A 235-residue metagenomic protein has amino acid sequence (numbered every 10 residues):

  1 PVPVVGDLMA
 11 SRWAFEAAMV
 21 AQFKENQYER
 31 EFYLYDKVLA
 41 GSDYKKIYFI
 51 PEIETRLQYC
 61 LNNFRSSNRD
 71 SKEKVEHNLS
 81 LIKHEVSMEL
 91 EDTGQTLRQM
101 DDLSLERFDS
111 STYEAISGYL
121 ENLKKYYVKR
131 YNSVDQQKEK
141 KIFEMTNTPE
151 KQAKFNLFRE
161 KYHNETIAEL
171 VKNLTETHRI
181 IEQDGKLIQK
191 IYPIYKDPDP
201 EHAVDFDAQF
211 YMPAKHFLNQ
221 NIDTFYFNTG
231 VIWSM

Functional and structural regions predicted by a protein language model:
P1-M235: Transmembrane alpha-helical segments and their membrane-interface loop/helix boundaries that make up the transmembrane
